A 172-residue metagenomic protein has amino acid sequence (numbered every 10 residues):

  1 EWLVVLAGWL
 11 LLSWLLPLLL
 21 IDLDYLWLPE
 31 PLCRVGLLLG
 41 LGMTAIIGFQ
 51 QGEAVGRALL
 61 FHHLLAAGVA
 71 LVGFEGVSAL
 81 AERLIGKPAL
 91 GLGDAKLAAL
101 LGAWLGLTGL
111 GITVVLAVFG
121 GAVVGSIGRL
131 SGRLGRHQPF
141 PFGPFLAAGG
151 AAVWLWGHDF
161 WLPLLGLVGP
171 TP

Functional and structural regions predicted by a protein language model:
E1-A7: Transmembrane helix-loop-helix
A7-S13: Transmembrane alpha-helical segments of multi-pass small-molecule transport proteins
S13-G120, P163-T171: Functional transmembrane core segments of multi-pass inner-membrane proteins
L38-L39, A70-V72, L146-L155: Hydrophobic cores of alpha-helical transmembrane segments in multi-pass inner/ER membrane proteins, independent
T44, A98, A122-R129, G150: Hydrophobic transmembrane alpha-helices of multi-pass small-molecule transporters
A45, E75, S126-L130, W154-H158: Membrane-embedded alpha-helical segments of multi-pass transporters/permeases
G91-G93, I127-A152: Interfacial loop-to-transmembrane junctions
A148-P172: C-terminal domain-closing interface element
